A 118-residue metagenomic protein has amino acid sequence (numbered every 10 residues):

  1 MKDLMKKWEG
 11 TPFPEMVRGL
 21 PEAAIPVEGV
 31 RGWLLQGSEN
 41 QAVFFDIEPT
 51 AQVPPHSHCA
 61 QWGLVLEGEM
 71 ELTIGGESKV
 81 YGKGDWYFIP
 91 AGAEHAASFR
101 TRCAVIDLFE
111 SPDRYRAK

Functional and structural regions predicted by a protein language model:
M1-E39, V43-F44, K118: A short, N-terminal "cap"/entry segment at the start of jelly-roll beta-barrel domains of the cupin/DSBH fold
W33-Q36, F44-D46, Q52-S57, S98-F99: Short histidine-centered beta-strand/loop micro-motifs that create catalytic or ligand/metal-coordination sites
Q41, E69-E71, S78, E94 (+1 more regions): Structural motif
D46-P49, S57-L72: Short, conserved beta-strand element in jelly-roll/cupin
V53-P55, L72-T73, I89, E94-R100: Short beta-strand His + acidic residue motifs that chelate non-heme Fe in jelly-roll/DSBH and cupin folds
L66-E67, G82-K83, T101: A cytosolic small-molecule/anion-sensing beta-strand core signal
G76-A91: Short acidic-glycine-tyrosine-enriched beta hairpin
A91-R116: Ligand-binding loop in jelly-roll beta-barrel domains
